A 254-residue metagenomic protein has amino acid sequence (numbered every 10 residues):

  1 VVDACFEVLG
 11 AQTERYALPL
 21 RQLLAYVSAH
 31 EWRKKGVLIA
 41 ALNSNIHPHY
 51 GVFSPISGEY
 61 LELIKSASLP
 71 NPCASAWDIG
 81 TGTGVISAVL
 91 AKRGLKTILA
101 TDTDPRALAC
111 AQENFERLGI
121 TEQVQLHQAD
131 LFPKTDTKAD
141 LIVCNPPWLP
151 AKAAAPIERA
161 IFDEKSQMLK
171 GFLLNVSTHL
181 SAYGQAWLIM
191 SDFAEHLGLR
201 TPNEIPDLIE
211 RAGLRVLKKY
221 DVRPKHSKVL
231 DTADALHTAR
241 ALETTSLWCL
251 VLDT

Functional and structural regions predicted by a protein language model:
V1-V37: N-terminal auxiliary segments of SAM/dcSAM-dependent transferases
A29-E31, H49-K65: Conserved SAM-binding loop and adjacent beta-strand
S57-C144, P150-A154: Conserved SAM/SAH cofactor-binding pocket of Class I
W148-L149, S166, S191-E195: Short "lid" loop at the C-terminus of a central beta-strand within the Rossmann-like core of SAM-dependent
P156-S181: Glycine-rich S-adenosyl-L-methionine
Y183-S191: Conserved beta-strand signature within the Rossmann-like core of class I S-adenosyl-L-methionine
A194-E204: Conserved class I S-adenosyl-L-methionine
I205-L252: Class I S-adenosyl-L-methionine
